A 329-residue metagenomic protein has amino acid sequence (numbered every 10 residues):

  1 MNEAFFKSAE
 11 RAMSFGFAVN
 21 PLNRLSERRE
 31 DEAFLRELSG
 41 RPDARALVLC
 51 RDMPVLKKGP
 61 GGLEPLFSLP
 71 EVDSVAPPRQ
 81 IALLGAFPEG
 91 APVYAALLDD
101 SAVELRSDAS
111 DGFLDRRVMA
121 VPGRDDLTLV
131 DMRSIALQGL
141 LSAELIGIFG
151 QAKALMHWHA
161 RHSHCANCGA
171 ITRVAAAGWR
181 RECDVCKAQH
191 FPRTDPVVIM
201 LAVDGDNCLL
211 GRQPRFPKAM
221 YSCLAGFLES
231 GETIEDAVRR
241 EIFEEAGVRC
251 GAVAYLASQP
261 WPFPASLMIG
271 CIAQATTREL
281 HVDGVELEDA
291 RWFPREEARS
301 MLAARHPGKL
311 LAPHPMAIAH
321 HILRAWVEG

Functional and structural regions predicted by a protein language model:
M1-R79, L83-H162, R173, P217-Y221 (+1 more regions): Nudix hydrolase/Nudix homology domain
A86-G90, D204-D206, T277: Short acidic-glycine loop/turn motifs at beta-strand connectors
G150-V203: Cys/His-rich short segments
R181-C223, F227, R249-C250, A273: N-terminal strand-loop-strand
L224, V238, I242: Hydrophobic alpha-helical positions that pack around
E232: Surface-exposed, charge/polar-rich loops and edge strands
Q259-V282: Active-site-adjacent beta-strand/loop module that shapes the phosphate/pyrophosphate-binding cleft
